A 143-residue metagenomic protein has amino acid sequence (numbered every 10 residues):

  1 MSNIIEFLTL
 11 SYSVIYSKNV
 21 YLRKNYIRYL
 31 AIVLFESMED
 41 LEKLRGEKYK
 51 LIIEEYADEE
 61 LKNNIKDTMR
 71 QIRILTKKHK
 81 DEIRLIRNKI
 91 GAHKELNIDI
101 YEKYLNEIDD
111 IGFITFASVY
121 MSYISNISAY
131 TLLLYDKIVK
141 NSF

Functional and structural regions predicted by a protein language model:
M1-E82, E102-F143: Amphipathic alpha-helical interface segments
L85-A92: Long, charged low-complexity segments
E95: Carbohydrate-active enzymes and regulators
